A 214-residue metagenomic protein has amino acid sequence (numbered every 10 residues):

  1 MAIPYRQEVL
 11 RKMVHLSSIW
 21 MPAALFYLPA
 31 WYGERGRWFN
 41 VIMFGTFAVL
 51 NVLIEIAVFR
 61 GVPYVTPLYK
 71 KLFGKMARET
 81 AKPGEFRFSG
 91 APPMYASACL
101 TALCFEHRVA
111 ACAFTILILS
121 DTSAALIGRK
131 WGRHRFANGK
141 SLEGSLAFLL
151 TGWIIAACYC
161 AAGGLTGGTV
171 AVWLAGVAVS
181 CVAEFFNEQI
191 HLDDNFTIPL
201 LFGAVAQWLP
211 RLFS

Functional and structural regions predicted by a protein language model:
M1-G45, V52-A162, T166-R211: Interhelical loop and helix-boundary elements at the membrane-water interface of polytopic inner-membrane proteins
